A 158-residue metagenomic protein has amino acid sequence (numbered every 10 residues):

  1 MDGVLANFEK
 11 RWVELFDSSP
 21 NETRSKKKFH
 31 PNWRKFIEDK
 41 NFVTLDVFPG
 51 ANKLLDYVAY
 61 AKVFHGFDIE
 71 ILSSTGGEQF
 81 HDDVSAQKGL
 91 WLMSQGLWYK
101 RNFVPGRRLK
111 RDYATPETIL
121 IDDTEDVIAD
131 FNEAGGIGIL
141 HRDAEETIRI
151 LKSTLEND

Functional and structural regions predicted by a protein language model:
M1-D39, E133, D143: Active-site neighborhood of HAD-like aspartate-dependent phosphohydrolases
L5, E9, F48-N52, H81-G89 (+2 more regions): A structural signal for well-ordered alpha-helical scaffolds and beta->alpha junctions
L5-E9, E14, I69-I71, E78-D82 (+3 more regions): Short catalytic/ligand-binding loop motif for oxyanion handling, primarily in non-cytosolic enzymes, centered on
V43-V47, A51-S85, L92: Substrate-recognition element of Asp-dependent hydrolases with the DxDx(T/V) motif
F67, L97, G136: Short phosphate-binding/catalytic loops that engage adenosine nucleotides
L72-T118, D126: Substrate-recognition "cap/lid" segment bordering the active-site pocket of phosphatases
R111-A114, I150-D158: Short amphipathic alpha-helix with an adjacent loop that forms part of the alpha/beta core around
P116-L151: Acidic, Mg2+-coordinating phosphoryl-transfer loop and its flanking beta/alpha structural elements, shared across
